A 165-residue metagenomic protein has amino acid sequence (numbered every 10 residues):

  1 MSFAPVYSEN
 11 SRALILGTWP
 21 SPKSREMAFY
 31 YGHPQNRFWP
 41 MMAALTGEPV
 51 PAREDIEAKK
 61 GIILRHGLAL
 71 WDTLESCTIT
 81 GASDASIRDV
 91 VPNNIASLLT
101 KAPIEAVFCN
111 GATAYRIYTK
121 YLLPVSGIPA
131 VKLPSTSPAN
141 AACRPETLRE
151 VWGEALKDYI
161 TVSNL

Functional and structural regions predicted by a protein language model:
A4-R12, H33-P34, T80-A96, T119-L165: C-terminal capping/extension of enzyme domains
R12-A13, A106: Structural motif
P20-K23, N36, E75-T78, A112-Y115 (+1 more regions): Short, solvent-exposed loop/turn segments at secondary-structure junctions
K23-S86: Short, surface-exposed acidic-centric catalytic microdomains
P40-A44, S97, K101, K120: Residue-level signal for well-ordered alpha-helical scaffold segments within enzymatic catalytic domains
R65-T113: Internal catalytic-core helix/loop-beta-alpha segment that presents or stabilizes conserved functional determinants
A106, A112-Y115, P124-P129: Catalytic phosphate/metal-binding cores of nucleic-acid and nucleotide-processing enzymes, i.e., regions that mediate
